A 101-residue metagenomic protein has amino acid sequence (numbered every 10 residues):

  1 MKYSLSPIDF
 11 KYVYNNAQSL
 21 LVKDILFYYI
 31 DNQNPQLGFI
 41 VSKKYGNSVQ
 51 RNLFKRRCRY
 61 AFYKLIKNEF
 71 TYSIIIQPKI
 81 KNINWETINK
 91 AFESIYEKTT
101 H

Functional and structural regions predicted by a protein language model:
M1-H101: Positively charged, solvent-exposed patches that mediate nucleic-acid binding
